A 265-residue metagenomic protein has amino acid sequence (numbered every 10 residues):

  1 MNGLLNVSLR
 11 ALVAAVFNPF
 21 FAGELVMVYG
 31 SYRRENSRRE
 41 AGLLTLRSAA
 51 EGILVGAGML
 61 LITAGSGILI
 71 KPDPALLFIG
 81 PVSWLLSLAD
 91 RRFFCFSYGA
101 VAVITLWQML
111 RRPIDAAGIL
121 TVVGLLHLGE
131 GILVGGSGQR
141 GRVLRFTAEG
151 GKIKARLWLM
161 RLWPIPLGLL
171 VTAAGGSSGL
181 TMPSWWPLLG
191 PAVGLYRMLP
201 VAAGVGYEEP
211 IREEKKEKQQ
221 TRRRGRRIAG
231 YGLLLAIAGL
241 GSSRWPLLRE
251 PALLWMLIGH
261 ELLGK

Functional and structural regions predicted by a protein language model:
M1-A64: N-terminal signal-anchor module of multipass membrane proteins
M1-V13, A64-D73, T105-T121, T172-P183 (+1 more regions): Helix-coil boundary and interhelical linker segments in multi-pass alpha-helical membrane proteins
L12-G23, L61-I79, A116-G124, G190-R197: Structural signature of hydrophobic alpha-helical transmembrane segments
L25-A41, P81-R92, I132-R145, V205-E217: C-terminal ends of transmembrane helices
A41-A49, A64-P72, L86-C95, R212-R227: Short, amphipathic, aromatic/basic-enriched membrane-interface segments that mark the entry/exit of transmembrane
V55-I62, F78-L85, G99-W107, G230-G239: Hydrophobic, membrane-inserted alpha-helices
L106-R223, R227-G239: Generic multipass alpha-helical transmembrane bundles of integral membrane proteins
S243-K265: Membrane-interfacial segments at transmembrane helix termini in multi-pass membrane proteins
